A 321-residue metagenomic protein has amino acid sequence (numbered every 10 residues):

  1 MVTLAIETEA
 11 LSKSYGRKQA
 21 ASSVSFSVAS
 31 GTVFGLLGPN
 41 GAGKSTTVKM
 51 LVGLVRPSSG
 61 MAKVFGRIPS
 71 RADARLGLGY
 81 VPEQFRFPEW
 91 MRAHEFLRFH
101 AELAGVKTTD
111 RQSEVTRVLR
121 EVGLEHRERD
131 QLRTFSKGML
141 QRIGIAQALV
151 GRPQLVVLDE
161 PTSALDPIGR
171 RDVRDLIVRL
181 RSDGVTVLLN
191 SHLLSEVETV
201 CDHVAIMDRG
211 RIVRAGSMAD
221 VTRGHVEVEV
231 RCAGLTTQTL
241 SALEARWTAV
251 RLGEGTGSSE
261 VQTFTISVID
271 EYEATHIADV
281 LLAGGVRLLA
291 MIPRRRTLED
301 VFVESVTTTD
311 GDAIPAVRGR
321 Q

Functional and structural regions predicted by a protein language model:
M1-L4, V221: Extreme N-terminus of proteins, especially the signal/transit-peptide cleavage junction and the first residues
T3-T8, K13-D208, V213-R214: ABC transporter nucleotide-binding domains
K18, G31, A42, V55 (+10 more regions): Hydrophobic/basic alpha-helical segments enriched in Actinobacteria
I68-P69, R129, A233-L235, V268-E271 (+1 more regions): Short, surface-exposed acidic/glycine-rich loop or hinge patches that mediate macromolecular interfaces
E102-G105, D202, T248, V303-G311: Non-catalytic alpha-helical coupling and interface elements of nucleotide-dependent molecular machines and regulators
V173-V268: ABC transporter nucleotide-binding domain
I269-Q321: C-terminal coupling/interaction segments
